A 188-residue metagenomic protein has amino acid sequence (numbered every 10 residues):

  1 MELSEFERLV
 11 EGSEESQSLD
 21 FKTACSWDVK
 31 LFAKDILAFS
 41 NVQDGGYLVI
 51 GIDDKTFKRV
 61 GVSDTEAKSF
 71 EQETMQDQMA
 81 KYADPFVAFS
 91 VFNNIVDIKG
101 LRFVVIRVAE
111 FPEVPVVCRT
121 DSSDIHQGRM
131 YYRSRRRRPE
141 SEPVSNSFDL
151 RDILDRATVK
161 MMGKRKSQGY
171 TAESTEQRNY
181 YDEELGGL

Functional and structural regions predicted by a protein language model:
M1-L188: Conserved N-terminal catalytic/coupling substructures associated with nucleotide/phosphate chemistry
